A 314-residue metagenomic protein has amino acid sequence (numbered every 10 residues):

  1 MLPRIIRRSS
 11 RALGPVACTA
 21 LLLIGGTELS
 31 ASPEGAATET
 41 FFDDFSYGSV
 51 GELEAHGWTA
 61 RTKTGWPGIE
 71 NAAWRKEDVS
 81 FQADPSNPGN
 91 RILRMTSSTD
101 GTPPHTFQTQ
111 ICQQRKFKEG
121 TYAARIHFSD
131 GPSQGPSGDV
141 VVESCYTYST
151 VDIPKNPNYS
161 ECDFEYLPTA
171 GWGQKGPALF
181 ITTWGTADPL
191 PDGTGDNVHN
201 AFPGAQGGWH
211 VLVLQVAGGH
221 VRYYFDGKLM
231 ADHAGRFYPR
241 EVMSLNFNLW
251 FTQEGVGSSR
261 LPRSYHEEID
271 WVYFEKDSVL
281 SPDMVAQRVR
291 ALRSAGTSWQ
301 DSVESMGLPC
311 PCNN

Functional and structural regions predicted by a protein language model:
L2-V16: Bacterial N-terminal signal peptides that target proteins for export
R7, C18-T19, H220, L245: Exposed boundary/loop context
G14-G25: Bacterial N-terminal signal peptides
I24-A36: Bacterial Sec-dependent signal peptides at the C-terminal "C-region" and cleavage site
E34-N314: GH16 jelly-roll
